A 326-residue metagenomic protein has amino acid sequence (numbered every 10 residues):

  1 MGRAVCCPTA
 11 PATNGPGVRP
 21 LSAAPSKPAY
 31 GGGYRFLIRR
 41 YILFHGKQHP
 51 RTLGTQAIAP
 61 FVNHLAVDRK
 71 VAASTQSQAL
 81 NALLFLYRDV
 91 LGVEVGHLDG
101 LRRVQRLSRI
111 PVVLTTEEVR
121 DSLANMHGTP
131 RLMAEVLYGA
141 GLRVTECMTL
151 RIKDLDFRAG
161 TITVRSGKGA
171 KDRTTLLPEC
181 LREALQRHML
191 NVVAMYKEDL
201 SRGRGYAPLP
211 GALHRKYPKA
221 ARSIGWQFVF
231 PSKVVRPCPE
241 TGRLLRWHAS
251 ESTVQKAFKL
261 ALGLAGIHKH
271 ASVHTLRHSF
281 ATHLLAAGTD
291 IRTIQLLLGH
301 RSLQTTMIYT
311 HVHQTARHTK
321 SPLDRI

Functional and structural regions predicted by a protein language model:
M1-I326: Conserved catalytic core of the tyrosine transesterase superfamily
